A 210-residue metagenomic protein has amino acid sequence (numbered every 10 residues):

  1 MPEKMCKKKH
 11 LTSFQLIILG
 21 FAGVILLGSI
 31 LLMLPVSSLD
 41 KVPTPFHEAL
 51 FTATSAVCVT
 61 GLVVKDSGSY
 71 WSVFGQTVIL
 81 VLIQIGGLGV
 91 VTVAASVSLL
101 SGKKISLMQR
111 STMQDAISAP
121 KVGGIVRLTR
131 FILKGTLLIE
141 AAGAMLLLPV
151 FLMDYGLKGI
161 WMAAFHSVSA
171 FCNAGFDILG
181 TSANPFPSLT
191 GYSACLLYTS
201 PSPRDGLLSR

Functional and structural regions predicted by a protein language model:
M1-K8: Short, Lys/Arg-rich, polar N-terminal cytosolic tail immediately upstream of the first transmembrane signal-anchor
K9-I25, G124-L137: Alpha-helical transmembrane segments and their helix-start/interface "positive-inside/aromatic belt" motifs in integral
I17-V36, G143-L148: N-terminal signal-anchor transmembrane alpha helix
M33-C58, S101-I105, V150-D177: Interfacial/capping segments of alpha-helical transmembrane domains
V59-I105: Membrane-interface helix-loop-helix modules in multi-pass membrane proteins
G89-W161: Hydrophobic alpha-helical hairpins/lids featuring a short glycine-rich hinge
A183-L197: Membrane-embedded alpha-helical bundles of multi-pass integral membrane proteins
Y198-P203: Conserved small/polar residues in nucleotide/adenosyl-binding loops
